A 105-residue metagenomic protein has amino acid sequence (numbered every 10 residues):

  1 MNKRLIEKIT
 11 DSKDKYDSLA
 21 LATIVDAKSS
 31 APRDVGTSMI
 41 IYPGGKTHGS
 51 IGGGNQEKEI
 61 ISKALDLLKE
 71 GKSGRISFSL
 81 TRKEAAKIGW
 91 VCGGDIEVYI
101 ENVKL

Functional and structural regions predicted by a protein language model:
M1-L105: Segments forming oxygen-rich coordination pockets for charged ligands
